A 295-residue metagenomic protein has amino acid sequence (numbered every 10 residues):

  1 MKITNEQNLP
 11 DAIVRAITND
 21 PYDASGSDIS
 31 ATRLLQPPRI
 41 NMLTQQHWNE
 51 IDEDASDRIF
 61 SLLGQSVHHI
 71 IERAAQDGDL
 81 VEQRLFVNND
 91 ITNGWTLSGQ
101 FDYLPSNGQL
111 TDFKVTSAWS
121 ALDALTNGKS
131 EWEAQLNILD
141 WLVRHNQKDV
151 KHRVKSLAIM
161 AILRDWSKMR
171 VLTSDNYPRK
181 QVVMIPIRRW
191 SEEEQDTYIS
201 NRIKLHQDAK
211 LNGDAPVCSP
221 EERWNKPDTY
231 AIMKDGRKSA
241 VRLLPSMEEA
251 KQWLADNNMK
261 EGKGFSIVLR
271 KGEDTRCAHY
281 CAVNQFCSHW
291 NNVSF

Functional and structural regions predicted by a protein language model:
M1-L110, S117-A134, R144, R170-N176 (+2 more regions): Metal-dependent nuclease catalytic cores that hydrolyze phosphodiester bonds in DNA/RNA, characterized by
K2-Q7, W141-F295: Metal-dependent nuclease catalytic regions and adjoining charged, substrate-binding loops involved in nucleic-acid end
H68-E72, L136, D140, S200-K204: Generic solvent-exposed, charged/amphipathic alpha-helical segments that serve as macromolecular interface scaffolds
L110-K114, L254-D256: Active-site-adjacent bridging/hinge elements
F113-T116, I162: Generic beta-structure capping elements
K129-L136, E192, D196: Short, charged, low-complexity patches
